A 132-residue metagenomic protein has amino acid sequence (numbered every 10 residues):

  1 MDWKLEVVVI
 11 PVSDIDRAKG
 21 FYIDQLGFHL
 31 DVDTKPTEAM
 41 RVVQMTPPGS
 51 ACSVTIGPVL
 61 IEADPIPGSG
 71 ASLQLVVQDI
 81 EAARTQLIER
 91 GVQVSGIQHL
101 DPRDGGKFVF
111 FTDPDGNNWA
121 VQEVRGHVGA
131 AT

Functional and structural regions predicted by a protein language model:
M1-W3, V7, D31-T34, R41 (+2 more regions): Vicinal oxygen chelate
D2-W3, I10-C52: Core segments of cupin and vicinal oxygen chelate
D14-I15, V77-E81: Helix N-cap motif at beta-to-alpha junctions
F21, E81-Q86: Short amphipathic alpha-helices within nucleic acid-binding modules
P48-S53, I61, I80-A82: Short, charged/polar surface micro-motifs in flexible loops or helix N-caps
A51, L60-E62, Q93, H127: Active-site/binding-pocket entry motifs
V59-V77: Helix-adjacent hinge/juxtasegments
